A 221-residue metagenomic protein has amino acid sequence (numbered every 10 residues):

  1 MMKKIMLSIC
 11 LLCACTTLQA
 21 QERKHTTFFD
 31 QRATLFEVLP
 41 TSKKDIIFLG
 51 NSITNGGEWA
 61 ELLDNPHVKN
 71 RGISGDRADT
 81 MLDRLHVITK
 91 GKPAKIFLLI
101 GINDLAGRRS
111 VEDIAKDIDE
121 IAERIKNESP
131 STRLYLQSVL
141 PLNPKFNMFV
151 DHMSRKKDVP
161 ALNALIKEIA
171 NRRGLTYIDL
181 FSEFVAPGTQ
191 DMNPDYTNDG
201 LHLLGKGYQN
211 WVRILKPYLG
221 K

Functional and structural regions predicted by a protein language model:
M1-E22: Bacterial Sec-dependent N-terminal signal peptides
A20-K95, D191: Serine-esterase "nucleophile elbow" of acetyl-processing enzymes
D45-S52, D76-E112, L203-K221: N-terminal/domain-start segments enriched in small and hydrophobic, helix-friendly residues, covering either
G72-I73, I100-L105, V139, V185: Cell-envelope and extracellular/periplasmic
V111-I121, V159-L162: Charged helix-capping and loop-helix junction motifs
S129-R133: A short helix->loop->beta-strand "cap" motif at the edges of active sites that frequently abuts
P141-K221: Catalytic His-Asp segment of secreted/periplasmic serine-dependent ester chemistry enzymes
